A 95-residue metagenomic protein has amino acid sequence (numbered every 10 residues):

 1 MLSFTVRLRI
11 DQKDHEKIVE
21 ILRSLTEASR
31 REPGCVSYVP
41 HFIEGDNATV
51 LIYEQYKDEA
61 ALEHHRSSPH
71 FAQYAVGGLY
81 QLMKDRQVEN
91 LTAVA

Functional and structural regions predicted by a protein language model:
M1-L2, V19, Y56-D58: N-proximal accessory regions
L2, H41-D46, V76-A95: Glycine-rich beta-strand-turn "strand-cap" elements at beta-sheet edges
L2-L8: Active-site-flanking beta-strand signature of metal-NTP-handling nucleotidyl enzymes and homologous cyclase-like
V6, I18, Y38, V50-I52 (+1 more regions): Hydrophobic packing within well-folded, soluble alpha/beta domains
I10-H15: Short, surface-exposed ligand-recognition loops at beta-strand->loop->(often short) alpha-helix junctions that present
L22, T26: Short amphipathic alpha-helical/adjacent loop interface patches that line ligand and macromolecule-binding sites
E27-T49: Short, glycine- and small/hydrophobic-rich beta-strand elements in well-ordered beta-sheets
A28-V36, Q55-E89: An amphipathic, aromatic/His-enriched active-site/gating alpha helix that lines ligand/cofactor pockets
